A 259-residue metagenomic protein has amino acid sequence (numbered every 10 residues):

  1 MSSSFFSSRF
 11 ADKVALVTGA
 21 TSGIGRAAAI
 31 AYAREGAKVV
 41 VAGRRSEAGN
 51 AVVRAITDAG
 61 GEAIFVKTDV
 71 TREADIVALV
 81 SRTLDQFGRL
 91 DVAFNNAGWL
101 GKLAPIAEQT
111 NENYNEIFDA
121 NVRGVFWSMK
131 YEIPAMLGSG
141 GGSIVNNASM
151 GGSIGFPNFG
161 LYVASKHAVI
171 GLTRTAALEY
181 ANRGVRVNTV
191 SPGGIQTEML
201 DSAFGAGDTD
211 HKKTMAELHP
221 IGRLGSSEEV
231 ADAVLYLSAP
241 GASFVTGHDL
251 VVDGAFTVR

Functional and structural regions predicted by a protein language model:
S2-F6, L100-L103, I154, V234-L235 (+1 more regions): Short C-terminal tail/terminal secondary-structure segment of NAD(P)H-dependent dehydrogenase/reductase domains
V14, T21-S22, R45: Conserved glycine-rich cofactor-binding loop
I76, A104-I106, T110-F118, H211 (+1 more regions): Substrate-binding pocket helix/loop in short-chain dehydrogenase/reductase
A107-F126, V145, V169: Catalytic Tyr-X3-Lys loop
F126-M129, L137, R223-V252, T257: C-terminal substrate-recognition "lid" of short-chain dehydrogenase/reductases
M129, S165, T173: Active-site helix of classical SDR
S149: Residue(s) in the substrate-gating loop at a strand-loop-helix junction that position the organic substrate next
A181, R186, V245-G247: Short, small/polar-rich loop/turn modules that mediate ligand/substrate recognition or access, typified
